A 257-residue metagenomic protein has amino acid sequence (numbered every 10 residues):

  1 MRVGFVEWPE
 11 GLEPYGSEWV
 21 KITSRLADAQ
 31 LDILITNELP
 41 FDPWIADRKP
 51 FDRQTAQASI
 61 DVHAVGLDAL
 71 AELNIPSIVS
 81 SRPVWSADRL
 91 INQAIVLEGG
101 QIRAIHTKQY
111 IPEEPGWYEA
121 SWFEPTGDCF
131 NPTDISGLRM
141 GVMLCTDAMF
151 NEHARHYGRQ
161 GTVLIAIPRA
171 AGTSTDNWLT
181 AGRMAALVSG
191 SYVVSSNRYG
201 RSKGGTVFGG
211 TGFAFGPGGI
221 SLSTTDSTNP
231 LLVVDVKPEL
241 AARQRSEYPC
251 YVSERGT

Functional and structural regions predicted by a protein language model:
M1-L12, I35, Q93, I105 (+2 more regions): Active-site-proximal beta-strand elements of phosphoester/diester hydrolases
P9-G11, P83-S86, T146-F150, G172 (+1 more regions): Short beta->alpha connector loops
Y15-S24, A148-R155: Short, acidic/polar
G16, T133, L232-T257: Short, basic/aromatic-enriched C-terminal tail that caps enzymatic domains
V20-G99, G172-R183, V188-S191: Cys-nucleophile CN-hydrolase/nitrilase-fold catalytic domain and related Cys-dependent amidase chemistry that acts on
S59-S77, M149-L231: CN hydrolase (nitrilase-like) catalytic-core segments centered on the catalytic cysteine and neighboring Lys/Glu
S80-R82, N92-V96, N131-T133, T211-A214 (+1 more regions): Short beta-strand scaffold segments in enzyme catalytic cores
S86-Q160, N177-W178, R243-C250: Active-site catalytic loop in hydrolytic enzyme cores
